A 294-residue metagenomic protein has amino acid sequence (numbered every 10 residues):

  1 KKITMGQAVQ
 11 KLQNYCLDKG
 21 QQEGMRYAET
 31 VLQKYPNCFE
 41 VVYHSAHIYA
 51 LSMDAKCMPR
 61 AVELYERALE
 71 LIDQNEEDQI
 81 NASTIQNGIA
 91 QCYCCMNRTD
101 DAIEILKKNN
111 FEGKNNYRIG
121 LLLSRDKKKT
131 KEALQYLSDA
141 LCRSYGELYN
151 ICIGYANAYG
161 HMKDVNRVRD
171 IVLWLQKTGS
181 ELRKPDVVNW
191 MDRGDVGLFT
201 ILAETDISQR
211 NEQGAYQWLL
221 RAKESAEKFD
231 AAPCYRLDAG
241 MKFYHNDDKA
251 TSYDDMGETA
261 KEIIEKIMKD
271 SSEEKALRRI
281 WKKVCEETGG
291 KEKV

Functional and structural regions predicted by a protein language model:
I3-V9, N37-V42, E77-Q86, N109-R118 (+2 more regions): Generic helix N-cap/helix-start motif at coil->alpha-helix transitions
G6-E40, H44-K56, G88: Alpha-helical segment of the N-proximal tetratricopeptide repeat
Q10, H44-I48, G88, R118 (+5 more regions): "A position-specific structural signal for the A-helix of alpha-solenoid helical repeats
N14-R26, M53-R67, A90-D100, L123-Q135 (+2 more regions): Helix-turn-helix repeat elements of alpha-solenoid scaffolds
Y15, Y49-S52, Y93, L123 (+6 more regions): Residue at a conserved register position within TPR or TPR-like alpha-solenoid repeats
A28-F39, R67-A82, E104-K107, D139-Y149 (+2 more regions): Flexible helix-coil transition and linker loops at the boundaries of alpha-helical arrays
A46, A50-A55, E76, S124-K128 (+5 more regions): Short coil/turn linking the two alpha-helices of tandem helical-hairpin repeats
L64-E70, N110-E112, C142, R169-S180 (+1 more regions): TPR/TPR-like (Sel1-like) alpha-helical repeat modules
